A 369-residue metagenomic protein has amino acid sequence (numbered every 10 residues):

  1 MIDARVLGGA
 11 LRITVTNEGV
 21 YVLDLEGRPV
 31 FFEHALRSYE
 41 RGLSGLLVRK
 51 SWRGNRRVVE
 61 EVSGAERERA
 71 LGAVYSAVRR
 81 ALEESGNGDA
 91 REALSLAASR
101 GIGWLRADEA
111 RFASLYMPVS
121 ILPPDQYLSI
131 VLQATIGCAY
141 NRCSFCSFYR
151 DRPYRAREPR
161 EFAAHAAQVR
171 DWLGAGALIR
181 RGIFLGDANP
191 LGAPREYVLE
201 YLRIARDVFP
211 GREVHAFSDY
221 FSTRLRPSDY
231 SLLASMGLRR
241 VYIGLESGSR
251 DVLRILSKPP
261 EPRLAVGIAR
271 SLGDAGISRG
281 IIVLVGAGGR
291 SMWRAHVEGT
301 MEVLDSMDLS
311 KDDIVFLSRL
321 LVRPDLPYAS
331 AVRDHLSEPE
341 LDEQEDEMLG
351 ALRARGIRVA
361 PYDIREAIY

Functional and structural regions predicted by a protein language model:
M1-L43, L47, S51, D313-L321 (+1 more regions): C-terminal accessory regions of radical SAM enzymes
T14, V20-R41, G45-L47, R53-E61 (+5 more regions): N-terminal [4Fe-4S]-dependent radical SAM core
P123-A164: Canonical Radical SAM [4Fe-4S] cluster-binding loop centered on the CxxxCxxC motif and its immediate flanking residues
Y149-H165, V169-R195, R206-L225, L238-A265 (+3 more regions): Core AdoMet radical
P159-Q168, E196-R203, E261-A265, R294-V303 (+1 more regions): Well-ordered, non-membrane alpha-helical segments in soluble/globular domains
R170, L202-R206, S231-G237, A269-G273 (+2 more regions): Surface-exposed amphipathic alpha-helices with a cationic face
P194-L202, R224-L233, W293: Distinct, well-ordered alpha-helical segments
R240-Y242, R263-P327, E345-D363: Conserved C-terminal portion of the radical SAM core fold that forms the substrate/S-adenosylmethionine-binding
